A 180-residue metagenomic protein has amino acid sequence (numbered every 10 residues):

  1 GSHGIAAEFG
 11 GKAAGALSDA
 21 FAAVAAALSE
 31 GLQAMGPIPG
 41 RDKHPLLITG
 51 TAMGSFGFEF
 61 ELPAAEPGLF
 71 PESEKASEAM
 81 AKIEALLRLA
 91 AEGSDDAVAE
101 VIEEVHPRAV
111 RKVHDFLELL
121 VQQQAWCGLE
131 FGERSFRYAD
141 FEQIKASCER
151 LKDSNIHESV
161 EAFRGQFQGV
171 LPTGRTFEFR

Functional and structural regions predicted by a protein language model:
G1-E142: Protein-protein interaction interfaces in oligomeric scaffolds, predominantly long amphipathic alpha-helices
L129, E161, F179: Short aromatic-centered micro-motifs
F141-V160: Short boundary/loop segments of OB/S1/cold-shock single-stranded nucleic-acid-binding domains
H157-T173: Structural detector for short beta-strands of small beta-barrel domains
P172-R180: Short aromatic-glycine-enriched beta-strand elements
